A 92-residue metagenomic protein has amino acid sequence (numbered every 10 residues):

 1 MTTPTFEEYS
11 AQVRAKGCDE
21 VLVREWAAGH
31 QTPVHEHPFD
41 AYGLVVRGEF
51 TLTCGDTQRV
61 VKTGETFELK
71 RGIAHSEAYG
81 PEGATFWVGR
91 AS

Functional and structural regions predicted by a protein language model:
E20-H37, R71-G72: Conserved short histidine dyad/triad with adjacent acidic residue
A27, P38, C54-D56, Y79-P81: A generic beta-sheet turn/junction motif
E36-L52: Short, conserved beta-strand element in jelly-roll/cupin
G55-G72: Short acidic-glycine-tyrosine-enriched beta hairpin
R71-S92: Ligand-binding loop in jelly-roll beta-barrel domains
